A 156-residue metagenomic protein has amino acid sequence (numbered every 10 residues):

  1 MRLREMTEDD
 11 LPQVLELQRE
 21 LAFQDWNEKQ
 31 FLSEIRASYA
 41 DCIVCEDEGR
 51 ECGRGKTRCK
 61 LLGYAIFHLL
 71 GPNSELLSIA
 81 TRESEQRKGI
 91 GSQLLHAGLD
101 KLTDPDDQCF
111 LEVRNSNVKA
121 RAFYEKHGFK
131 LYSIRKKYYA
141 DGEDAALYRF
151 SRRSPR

Functional and structural regions predicted by a protein language model:
M1-L3: Extreme N-terminal starter segment of soluble prokaryotic enzymes
E5-S84, K88, S92-L102, S151-P155: Acetyl-CoA-dependent GNAT
Q13, A122-F123: Well-formed, non-transmembrane alpha-helical positions, independent of function
F31, Y64, E85, F123 (+2 more regions): Conserved hydrophobic/aromatic "anchor" residues that stabilize well-ordered secondary structure elements
G71-N73, Q108, A145: A generic structural signal for beta-strand entry/edge sites
G91, L95, S116-A120, K137-G142: Short glycine/proline-centered loop/turn elements that form peptide/ligand docking sites
L102-E112: Conserved GNAT acetyl-CoA-binding A-motif
F110-R114, E125, K130-A146: Conserved catalytic-core motifs of GNAT/GCN5-like acyltransferases
